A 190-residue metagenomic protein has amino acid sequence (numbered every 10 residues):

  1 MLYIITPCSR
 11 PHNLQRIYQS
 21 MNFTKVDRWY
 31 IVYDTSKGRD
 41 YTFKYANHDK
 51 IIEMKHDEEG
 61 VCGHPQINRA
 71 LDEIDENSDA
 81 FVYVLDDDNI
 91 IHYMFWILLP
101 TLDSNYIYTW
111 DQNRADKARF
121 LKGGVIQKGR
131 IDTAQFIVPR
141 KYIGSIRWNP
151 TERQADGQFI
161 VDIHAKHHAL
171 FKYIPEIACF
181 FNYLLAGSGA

Functional and structural regions predicted by a protein language model:
M1-T6, M21, D27-I31: Hydrophobic targeting segments
R10-F23: Short, well-formed alpha-helical segments that are part of the catalytic scaffolds of diverse glycosyltransferases
M21, Y33-K37, D87: Conserved short acidic donor-positioning loop in nucleotide-sugar-dependent glycosyltransferases
K37-S78: Active-site-proximal specificity loops/subdomain of glycosyltransferases
D79-I90: Short beta-strand-to-loop acidic/aromatic patch adjacent to the donor-nucleotide binding site
H92-V161: Conserved catalytic core of nucleotide-sugar-dependent glycosyltransferases
A115, A134-Q135, I174-A190: Active-site donor/metal-binding and catalytic loop motifs of nucleotide-sugar-dependent glycosylation enzymes
D162-F180: Catalytic donor-sugar/metal-binding loop of nucleotide-sugar-dependent glycosyltransferases
